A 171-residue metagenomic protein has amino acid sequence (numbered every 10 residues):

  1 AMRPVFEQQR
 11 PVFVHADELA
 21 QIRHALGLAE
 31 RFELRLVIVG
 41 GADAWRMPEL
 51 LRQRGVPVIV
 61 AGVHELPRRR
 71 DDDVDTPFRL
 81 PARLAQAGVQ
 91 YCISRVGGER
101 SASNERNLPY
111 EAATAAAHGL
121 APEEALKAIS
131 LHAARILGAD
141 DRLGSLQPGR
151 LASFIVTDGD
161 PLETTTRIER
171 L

Functional and structural regions predicted by a protein language model:
A1-G27, R31, H64: Metal-coordinating catalytic core of metallo-dependent amide/deamination hydrolases
P4-E7, Q147-P148, T164: Solvent-exposed alpha-helices and their adjacent loops that cap or buttress functional pockets in soluble metabolic
P11, E49-P57, A61-E65, R70-D158: His/Asp/Glu-enriched, well-ordered alpha-helical/loop segment that forms or immediately abuts the divalent-metal
F13-D17, L34-D43, V63-R69: Catalytic beta/alpha-barrel core
L19-Q21, A42-R46, L131-A134: Short acidic loop-to-helix transition motifs that present clustered carboxylates
L26, E105-P109, I168: Conserved strand-to-helix beginnings and helix N-cap segments that scaffold or border functional pockets
L162-I168: Short, Lys/Arg- and Gly-enriched loop/turn segments at beta-strand edges
L171: Short aromatic-centered micro-motifs
